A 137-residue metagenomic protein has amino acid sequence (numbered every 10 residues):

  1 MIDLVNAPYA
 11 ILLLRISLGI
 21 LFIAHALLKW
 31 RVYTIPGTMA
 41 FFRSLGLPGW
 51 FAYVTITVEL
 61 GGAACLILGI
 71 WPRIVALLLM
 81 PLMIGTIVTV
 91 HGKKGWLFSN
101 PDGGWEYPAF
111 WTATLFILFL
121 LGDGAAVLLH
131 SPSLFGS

Functional and structural regions predicted by a protein language model:
M1-W30, A40, G49-T57, G61-S137: Extended, low-polarity transmembrane helix blocks
Y33-G37: Transmembrane helix boundary and interhelical loop/hinge segments in multi-pass membrane proteins
G46: Glycoside hydrolase catalytic-domain groove-lining segments
